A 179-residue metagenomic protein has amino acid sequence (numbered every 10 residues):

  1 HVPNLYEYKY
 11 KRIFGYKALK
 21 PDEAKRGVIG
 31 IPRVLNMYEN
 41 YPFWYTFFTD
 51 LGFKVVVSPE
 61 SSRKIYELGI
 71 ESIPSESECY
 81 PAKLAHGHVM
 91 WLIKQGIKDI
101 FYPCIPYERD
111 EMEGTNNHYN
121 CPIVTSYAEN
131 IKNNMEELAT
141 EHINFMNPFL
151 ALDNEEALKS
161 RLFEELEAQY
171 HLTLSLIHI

Functional and structural regions predicted by a protein language model:
H1-H178: An N-terminal assembly and electron-transfer interface module characteristic of large anaerobic redox and radical
